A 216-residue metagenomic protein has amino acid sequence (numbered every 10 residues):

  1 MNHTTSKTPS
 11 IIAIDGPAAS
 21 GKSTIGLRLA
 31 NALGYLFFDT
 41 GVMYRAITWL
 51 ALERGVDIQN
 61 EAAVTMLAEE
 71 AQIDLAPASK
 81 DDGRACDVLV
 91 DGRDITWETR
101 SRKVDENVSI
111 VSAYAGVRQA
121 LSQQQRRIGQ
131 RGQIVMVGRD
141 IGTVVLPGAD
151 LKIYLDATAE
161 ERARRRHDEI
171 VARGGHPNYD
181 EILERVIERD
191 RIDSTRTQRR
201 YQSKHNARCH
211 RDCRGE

Functional and structural regions predicted by a protein language model:
M1-I11: Extreme N-terminal, non-catalytic leader segments that precede Walker-type/kinase nucleotide-binding cores
N2-T4, L89-T96, R164-G175, I192-E216: NTP-dependent small-molecule kinase module
I14: Hydrophobic anchor at the beta1->P-loop junction of P-loop NTPases
A19: Walker A (P-loop) phosphate-binding loop of P-loop NTPases
K22: Conserved lysine of the Walker
I25: Hydrophobic positions on the alpha1 helix immediately C-terminal to the Walker A/P-loop
A32-S101: N-terminal phosphate/diphosphate-binding loop that engages ATP/GTP or pyrophosphate donors across diverse enzyme folds
T96-R173: ATP-dependent NMP and nucleoside kinases share a basic, alpha-helical "lid"
